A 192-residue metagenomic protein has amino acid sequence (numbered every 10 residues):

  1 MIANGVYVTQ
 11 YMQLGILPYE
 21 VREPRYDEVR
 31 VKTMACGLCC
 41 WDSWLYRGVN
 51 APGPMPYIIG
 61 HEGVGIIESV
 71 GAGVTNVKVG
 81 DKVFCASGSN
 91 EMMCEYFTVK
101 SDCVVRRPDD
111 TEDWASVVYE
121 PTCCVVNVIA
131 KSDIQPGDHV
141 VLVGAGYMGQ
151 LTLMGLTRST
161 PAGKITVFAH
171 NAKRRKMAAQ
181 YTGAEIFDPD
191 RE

Functional and structural regions predicted by a protein language model:
M1-N4: Extreme N-terminal starter segment of soluble prokaryotic enzymes
Q10, M34, V70, A145 (+1 more regions): Cofactor-binding loop segments of dinucleotide-utilizing enzymes, especially the Rossmann-like FAD- and NAD(P)+-binding
E20-C36, V49-S89: Glycine-rich beta-strand-centered segment in the early N-terminal region that forms part of a ligand/cofactor-binding
C39: Short cysteine clusters
G88-K100: A structural motif shared across PLP-dependent enzymes of the aminotransferase-like
C103-D113: Glycine/charged-rich beta-loop-alpha catalytic/anionic-binding loops adjacent to active sites
E112-R191: Mid-domain Rossmann-like dinucleotide-binding core that forms the NAD(H)/NADP(H) cofactor-binding site
